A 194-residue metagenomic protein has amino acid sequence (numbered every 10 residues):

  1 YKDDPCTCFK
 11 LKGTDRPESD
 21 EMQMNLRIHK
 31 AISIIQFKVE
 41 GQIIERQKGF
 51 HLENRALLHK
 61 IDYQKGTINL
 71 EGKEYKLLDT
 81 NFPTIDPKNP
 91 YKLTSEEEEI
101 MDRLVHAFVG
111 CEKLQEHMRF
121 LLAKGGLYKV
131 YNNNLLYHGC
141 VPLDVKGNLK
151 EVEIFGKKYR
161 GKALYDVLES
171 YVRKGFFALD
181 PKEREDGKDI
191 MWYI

Functional and structural regions predicted by a protein language model:
Y1-I194: Feature recognizes metal-dependent phosphohydrolase scaffolds
